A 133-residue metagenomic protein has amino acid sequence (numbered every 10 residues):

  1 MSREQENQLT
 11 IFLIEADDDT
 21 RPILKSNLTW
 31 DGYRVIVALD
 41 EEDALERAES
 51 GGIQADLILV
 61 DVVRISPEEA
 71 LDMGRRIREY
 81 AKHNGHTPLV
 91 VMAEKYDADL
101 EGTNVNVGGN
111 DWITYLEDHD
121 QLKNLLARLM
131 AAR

Functional and structural regions predicted by a protein language model:
M1-D19, R78, K82-H86, T114 (+1 more regions): Non-catalytic signal-transmission and effector/linker regions of two-component phosphorelay proteins
D17-T20, V62-E68, K95-A98, H119: Short acidic, S/G/P-rich loop/turn micro-motifs used as interaction or catalytic elements
D18-V37: Two-component/phosphorelay signaling modules centered on CheY-like receiver
S26-D31, R47-E49, T103: Alpha-helical interaction/dimerization surfaces of two-component signaling modules
V37-L57, D61: Acidic, metal-coordinating helix/loop segments flanking the phosphotransfer/catalytic sites of two-component signaling
L59-H83: Conserved phosphotransfer microenvironments
E68-D72, A93-T114: Alpha4 helix (beta4-alpha4-beta5 surface) of REC/receiver domains from two-component response regulators
K82-Y96: A short, hydrophobic beta-strand element within the central beta-sheet of small alpha/beta folds
